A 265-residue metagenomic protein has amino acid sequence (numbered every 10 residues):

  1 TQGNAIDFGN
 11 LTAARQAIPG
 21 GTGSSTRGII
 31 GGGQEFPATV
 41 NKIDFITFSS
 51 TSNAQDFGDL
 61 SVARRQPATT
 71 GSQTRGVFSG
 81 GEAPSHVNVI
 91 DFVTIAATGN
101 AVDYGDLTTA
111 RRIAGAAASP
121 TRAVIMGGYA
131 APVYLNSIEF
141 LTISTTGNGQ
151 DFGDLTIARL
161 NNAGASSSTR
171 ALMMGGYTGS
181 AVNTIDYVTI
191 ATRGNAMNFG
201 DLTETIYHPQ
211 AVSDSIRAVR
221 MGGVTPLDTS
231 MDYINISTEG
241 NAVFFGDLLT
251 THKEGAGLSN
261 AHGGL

Functional and structural regions predicted by a protein language model:
T1-L265: Polar, enzyme-active/binding microenvironments
